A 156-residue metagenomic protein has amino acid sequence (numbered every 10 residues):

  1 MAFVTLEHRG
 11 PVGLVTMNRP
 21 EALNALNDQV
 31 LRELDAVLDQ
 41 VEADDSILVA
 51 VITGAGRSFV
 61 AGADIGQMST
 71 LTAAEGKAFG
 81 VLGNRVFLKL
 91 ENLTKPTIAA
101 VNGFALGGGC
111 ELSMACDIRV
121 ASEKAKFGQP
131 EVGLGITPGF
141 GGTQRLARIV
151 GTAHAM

Functional and structural regions predicted by a protein language model:
M1-A55, L88: Conserved CoA-thioester-binding segment of acyl-CoA-metabolizing enzymes
V15, I52, D64, L112-M114: Hydrophobic/aromatic residues within transmembrane alpha-helices of multi-pass small-molecule transporters
P20-L23, R57, G62, M68 (+4 more regions): A short, glycine- and basic residue-enriched loop/turn that sits immediately adjacent to a domain's principal
L31, I65, G83, T143 (+1 more regions): A general structural signal for well-ordered alpha-helical segments in protein cores
V37, L82-L93, A100: Catalytic-core regions built around general acid/base machinery
G54-K89, A105, G135: Glycine- (often His-adjacent) and acidic-residue-rich active-site loop that binds/positions the CoA thioester
E91-M156: Crotonase-fold acyl-CoA enzyme core
